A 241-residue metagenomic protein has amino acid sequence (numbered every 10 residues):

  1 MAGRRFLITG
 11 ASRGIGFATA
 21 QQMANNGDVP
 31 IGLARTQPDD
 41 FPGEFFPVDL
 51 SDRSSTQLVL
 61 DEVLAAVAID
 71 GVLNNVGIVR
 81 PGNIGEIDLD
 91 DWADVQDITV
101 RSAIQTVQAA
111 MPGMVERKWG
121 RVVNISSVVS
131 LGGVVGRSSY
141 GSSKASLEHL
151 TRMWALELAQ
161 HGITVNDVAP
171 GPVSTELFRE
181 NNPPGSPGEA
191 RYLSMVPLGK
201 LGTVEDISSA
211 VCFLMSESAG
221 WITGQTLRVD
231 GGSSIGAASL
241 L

Functional and structural regions predicted by a protein language model:
S12-R13: Conserved glycine-rich cofactor-binding loop
N83-I84, D91-Q96, V122, Y192: Substrate-binding pocket helix/loop in short-chain dehydrogenase/reductase
G85, G132-S138, Q160, G199 (+1 more regions): Active-site loop immediately N-terminal to the catalytic Tyr-X3-Lys motif of short-chain dehydrogenase/reductase
V107, S143, T151: Active-site helix of classical SDR
P112, L156-Q160, G220: Alpha-helical segment proximal to the catalytic Tyr-Lys
S127: Residue(s) in the substrate-gating loop at a strand-loop-helix junction that position the organic substrate next
G132, C212, T223-L241: Short C-terminal tail/terminal secondary-structure segment of NAD(P)H-dependent dehydrogenase/reductase domains
